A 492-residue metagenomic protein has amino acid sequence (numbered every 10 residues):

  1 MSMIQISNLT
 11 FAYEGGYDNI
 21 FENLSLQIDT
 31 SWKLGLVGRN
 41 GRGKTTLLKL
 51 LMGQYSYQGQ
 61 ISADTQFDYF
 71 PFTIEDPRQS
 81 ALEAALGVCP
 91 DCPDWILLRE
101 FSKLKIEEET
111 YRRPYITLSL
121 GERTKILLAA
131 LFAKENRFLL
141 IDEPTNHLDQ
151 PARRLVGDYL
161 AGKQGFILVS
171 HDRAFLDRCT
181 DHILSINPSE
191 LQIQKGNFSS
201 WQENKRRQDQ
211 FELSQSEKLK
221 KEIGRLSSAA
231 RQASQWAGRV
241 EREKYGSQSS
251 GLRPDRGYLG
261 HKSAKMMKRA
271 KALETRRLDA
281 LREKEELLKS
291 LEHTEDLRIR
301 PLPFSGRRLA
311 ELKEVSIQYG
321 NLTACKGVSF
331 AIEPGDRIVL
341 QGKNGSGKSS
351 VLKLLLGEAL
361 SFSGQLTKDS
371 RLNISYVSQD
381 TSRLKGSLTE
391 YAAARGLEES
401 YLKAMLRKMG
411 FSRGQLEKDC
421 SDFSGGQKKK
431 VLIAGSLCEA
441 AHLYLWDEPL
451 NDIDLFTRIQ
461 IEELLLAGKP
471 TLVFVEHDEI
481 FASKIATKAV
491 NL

Functional and structural regions predicted by a protein language model:
M1-S216, R300, F304-L492: ABC ATP-binding cassette signature C-motif
D76-Q79, E83-E100, R178, S185-E292: Extended, highly charged alpha-helical segments
E283-A310: Coiled-coil termination/hinge junctions
